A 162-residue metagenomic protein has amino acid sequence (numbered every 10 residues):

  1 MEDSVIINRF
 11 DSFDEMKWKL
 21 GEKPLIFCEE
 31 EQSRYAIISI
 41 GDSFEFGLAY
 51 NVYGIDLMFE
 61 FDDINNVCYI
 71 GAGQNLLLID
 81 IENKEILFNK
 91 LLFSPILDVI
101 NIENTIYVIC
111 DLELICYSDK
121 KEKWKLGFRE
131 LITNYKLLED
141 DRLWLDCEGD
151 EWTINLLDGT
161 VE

Functional and structural regions predicted by a protein language model:
E2-F27, G47-N65, L91-N104, F128-R142: Repeated scaffold domains used in trafficking and secretory/extracellular systems, primarily beta-propellers
E31, I64, A72-Q74, I102-E103 (+4 more regions): Short loop/turn segments that connect beta-strands within the blades of beta-propeller domains, predominantly WD40
I40-I86: A glycine-rich, hydrophobic loop/mini-helix early in the fold
S43-N51, N83-L91, K121-F128, E162: A short beta-strand motif characteristic of beta-propeller blades
D80-E82, S118-D119, N155-D158: Structural recognition of the beta-propeller blade-terminating site
Y107-L131: Acidic, glycine-rich flexible loop segments
N134-E162: Acidic, small-residue rich beta-repeat scaffolds with periodic aromatic anchors
